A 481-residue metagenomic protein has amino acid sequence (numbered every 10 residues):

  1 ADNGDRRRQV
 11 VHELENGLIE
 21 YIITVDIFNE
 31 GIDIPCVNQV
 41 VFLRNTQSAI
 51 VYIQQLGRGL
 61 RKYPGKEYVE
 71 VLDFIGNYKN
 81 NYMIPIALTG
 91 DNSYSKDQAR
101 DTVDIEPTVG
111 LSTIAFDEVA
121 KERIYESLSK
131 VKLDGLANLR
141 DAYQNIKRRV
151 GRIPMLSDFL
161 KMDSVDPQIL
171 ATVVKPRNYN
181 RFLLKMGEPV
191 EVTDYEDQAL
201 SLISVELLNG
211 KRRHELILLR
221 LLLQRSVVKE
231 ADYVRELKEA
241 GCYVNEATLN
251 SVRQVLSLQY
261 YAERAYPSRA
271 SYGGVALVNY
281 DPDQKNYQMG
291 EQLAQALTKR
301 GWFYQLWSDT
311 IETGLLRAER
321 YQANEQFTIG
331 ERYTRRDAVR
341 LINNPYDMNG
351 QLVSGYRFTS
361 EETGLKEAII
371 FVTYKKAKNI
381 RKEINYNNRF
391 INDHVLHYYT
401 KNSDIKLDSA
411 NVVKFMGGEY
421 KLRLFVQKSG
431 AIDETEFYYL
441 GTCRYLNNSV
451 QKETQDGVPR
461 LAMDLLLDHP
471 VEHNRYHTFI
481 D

Functional and structural regions predicted by a protein language model:
A1-N29: Conserved helicase ATPase core of P-loop NTP-dependent helicases/translocases
I22-V40, G57-R61: SF2 helicase motor core recognition
P35-Q39, Q47-A49, P64-E70, E419-L422: Short glycine-/polar-rich loops that comprise or flank the Walker A/P-loop and associated switch/sensor motifs
S48-N92: Conserved segment of the helicase C-terminal RecA-like domain
L88-I217, R225, K229: Long, largely alpha-helical accessory region at the distal end of helicase-like NTP-driven motors
P189-S354, E361-L365, N385-F390: C-terminal accessory/interaction regions of large nucleic acid-associated machines
S201, L216, T328-E436: Acidic, glycine-rich low-complexity segments with interspersed aromatic residues
A431-D481: Compact mixed alphabeta submodule
